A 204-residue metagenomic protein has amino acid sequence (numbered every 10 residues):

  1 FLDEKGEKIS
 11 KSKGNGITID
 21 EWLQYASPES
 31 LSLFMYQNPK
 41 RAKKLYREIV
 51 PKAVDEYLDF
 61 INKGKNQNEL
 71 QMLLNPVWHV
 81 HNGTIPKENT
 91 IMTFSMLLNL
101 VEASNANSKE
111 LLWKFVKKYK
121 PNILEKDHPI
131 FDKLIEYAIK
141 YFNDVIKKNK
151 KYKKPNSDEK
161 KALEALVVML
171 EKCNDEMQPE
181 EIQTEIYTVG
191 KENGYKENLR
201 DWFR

Functional and structural regions predicted by a protein language model:
L2-E136, R204: Catalytic adenosine-cofactor/nucleotide-binding cores of aminoacyl-tRNA synthetases and other
W113-K114, K118-R204: Basic, alpha-helical terminal appendages of large translation-related enzymes
